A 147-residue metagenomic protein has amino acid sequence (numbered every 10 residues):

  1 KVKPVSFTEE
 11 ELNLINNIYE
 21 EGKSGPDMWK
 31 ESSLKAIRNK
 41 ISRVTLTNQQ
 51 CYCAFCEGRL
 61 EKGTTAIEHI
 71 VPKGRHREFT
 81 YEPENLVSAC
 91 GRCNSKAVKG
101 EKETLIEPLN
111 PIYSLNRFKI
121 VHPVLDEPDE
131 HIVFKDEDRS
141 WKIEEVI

Functional and structural regions predicted by a protein language model:
K1-M28, K62, E103-P108, V121-V124: Class I S-adenosyl-L-methionine
E9-Y52, H76-T80: Short, charged surface segments at domain edges that flank catalytic/cofactor-binding sites
I37, S42, C53-C56, G63 (+1 more regions): Short secondary-structure boundary micro-motifs
T45, R59, V124-D126: A generic structural signal for short, solvent-exposed coil/turn residues that cap or connect secondary-structure
N48-Q50, P83-E84, D126-P128: Short, well-ordered loop/turn elements at secondary-structure boundaries
F55-S88, K96-I112: Histidine-centered nuclease catalytic patch
C56, C93, P128: Short Cys/His-rich metal-coordination motifs, predominantly Zn2+-binding knuckles/fingers
K96-I147: Domain-exit/linker segments immediately C-terminal to small folded modules
